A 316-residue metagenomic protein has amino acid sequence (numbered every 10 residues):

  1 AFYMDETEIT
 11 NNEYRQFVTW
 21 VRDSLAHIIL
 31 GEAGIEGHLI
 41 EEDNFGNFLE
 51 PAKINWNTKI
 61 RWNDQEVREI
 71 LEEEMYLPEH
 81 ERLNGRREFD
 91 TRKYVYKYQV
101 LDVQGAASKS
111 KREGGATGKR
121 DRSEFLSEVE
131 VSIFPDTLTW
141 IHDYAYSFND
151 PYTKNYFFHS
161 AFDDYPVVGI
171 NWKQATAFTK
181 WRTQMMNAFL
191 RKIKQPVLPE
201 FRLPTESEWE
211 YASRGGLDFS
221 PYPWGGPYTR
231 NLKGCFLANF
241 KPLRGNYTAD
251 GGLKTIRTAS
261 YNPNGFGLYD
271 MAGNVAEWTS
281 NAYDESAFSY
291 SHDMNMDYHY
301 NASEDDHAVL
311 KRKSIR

Functional and structural regions predicted by a protein language model:
A1-F158, D163-A175, T183, G273: A short glycine-rich, aromatic-capped structural motif
E88, Q99, A106-R112, A116-R316: Functional-site microenvironments in short loops/helix caps that host divalent-cation chemistry
